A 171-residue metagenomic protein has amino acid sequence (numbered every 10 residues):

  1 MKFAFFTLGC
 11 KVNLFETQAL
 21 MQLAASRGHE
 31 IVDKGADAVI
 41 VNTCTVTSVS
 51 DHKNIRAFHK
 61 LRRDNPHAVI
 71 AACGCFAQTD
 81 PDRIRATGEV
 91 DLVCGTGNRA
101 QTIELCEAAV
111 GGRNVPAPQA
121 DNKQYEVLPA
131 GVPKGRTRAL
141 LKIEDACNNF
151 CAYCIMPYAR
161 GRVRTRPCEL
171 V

Functional and structural regions predicted by a protein language model:
M1-V171: Proteins enriched for Cys/Gly/acidic motifs involved in redox and nucleic-acid/cofactor modification
